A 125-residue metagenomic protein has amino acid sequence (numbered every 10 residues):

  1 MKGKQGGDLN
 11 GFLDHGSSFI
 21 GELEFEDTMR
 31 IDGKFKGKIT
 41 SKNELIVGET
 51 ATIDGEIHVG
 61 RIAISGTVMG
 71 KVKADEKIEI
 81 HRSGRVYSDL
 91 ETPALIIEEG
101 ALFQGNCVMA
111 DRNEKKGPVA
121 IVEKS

Functional and structural regions predicted by a protein language model:
M1-E24, T28-K34, E49-T52, A63 (+1 more regions): Intrinsically disordered, low-complexity terminal regions
E24, T40, K73: Short conserved AdoMet
G37, G60, G70, P93: Glycine-centered loop/turn positions within well-structured domains that cap or flank conserved ligand/cofactor-binding
K38, K42, G48-T50, E56-V59: Compact, glycine-rich, soluble single-domain proteins
